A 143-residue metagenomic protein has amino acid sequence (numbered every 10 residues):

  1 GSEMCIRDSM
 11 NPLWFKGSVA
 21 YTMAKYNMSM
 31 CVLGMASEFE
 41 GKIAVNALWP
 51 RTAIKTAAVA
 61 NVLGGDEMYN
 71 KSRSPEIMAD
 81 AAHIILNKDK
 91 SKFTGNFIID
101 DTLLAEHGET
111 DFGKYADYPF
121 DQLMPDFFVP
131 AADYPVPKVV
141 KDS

Functional and structural regions predicted by a protein language model:
S2-G41, W49-D66: Catalytic loop of short-chain dehydrogenase/reductase
A44: Conserved Rossmann-like nucleotide-binding pocket used by diverse enzymes that bind dinucleotide cofactors
A47-L48, G65-S143: C-terminal helical subdomain
